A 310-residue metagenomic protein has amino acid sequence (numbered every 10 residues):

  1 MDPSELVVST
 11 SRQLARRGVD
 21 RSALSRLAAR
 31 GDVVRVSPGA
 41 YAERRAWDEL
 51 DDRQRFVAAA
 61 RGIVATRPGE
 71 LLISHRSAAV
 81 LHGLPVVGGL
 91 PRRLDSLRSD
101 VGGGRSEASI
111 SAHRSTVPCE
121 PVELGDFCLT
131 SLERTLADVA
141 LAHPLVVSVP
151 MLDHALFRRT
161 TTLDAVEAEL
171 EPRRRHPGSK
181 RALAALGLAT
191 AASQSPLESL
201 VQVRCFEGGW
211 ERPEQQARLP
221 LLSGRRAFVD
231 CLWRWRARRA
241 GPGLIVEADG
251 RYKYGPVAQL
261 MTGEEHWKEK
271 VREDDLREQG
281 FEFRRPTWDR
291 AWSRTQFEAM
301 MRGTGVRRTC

Functional and structural regions predicted by a protein language model:
M1-G178, E214, R308-C310: Short gly/ser-rich loop at a beta-strand->alpha-helix junction or flexible surface loop bordering the NTP-binding
V19, L156-C310: Surface segments flanking catalytic/ligand-binding clefts of nucleic-acid enzymes
